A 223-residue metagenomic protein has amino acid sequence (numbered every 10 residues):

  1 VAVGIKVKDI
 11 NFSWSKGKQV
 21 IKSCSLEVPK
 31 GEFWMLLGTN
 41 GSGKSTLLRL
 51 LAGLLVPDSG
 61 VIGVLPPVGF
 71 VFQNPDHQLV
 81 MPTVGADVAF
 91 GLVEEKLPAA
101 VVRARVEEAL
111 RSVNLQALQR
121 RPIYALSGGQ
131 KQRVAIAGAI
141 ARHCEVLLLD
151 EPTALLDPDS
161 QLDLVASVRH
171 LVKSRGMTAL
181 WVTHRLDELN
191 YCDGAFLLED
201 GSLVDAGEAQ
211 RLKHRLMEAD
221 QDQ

Functional and structural regions predicted by a protein language model:
V1-V7, N11-S23, A99: A short, flexible loop at the N-terminus of ABC-type nucleotide-binding domains that lies
L37-T39: The feature captures the beta-strand-to-loop junction immediately N-terminal to the Walker
A52: Helix-to-loop junction immediately C-terminal to a conserved catalytic motif
A100-L118: Conserved ABC ATPase "signature" region
P122-L126, Q130: Conserved ABC ATPase signature
L147-E151: Catalytic Walker B motif of ABC-type/P-loop ATPase nucleotide-binding domains
D157: ABC-family nucleotide-binding domains
